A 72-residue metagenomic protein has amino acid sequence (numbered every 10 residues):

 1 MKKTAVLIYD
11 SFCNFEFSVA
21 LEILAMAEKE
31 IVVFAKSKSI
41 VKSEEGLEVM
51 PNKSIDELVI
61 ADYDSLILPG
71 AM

Functional and structural regions predicted by a protein language model:
M1-M72: Extended, subdomain-level signal for the structured scaffold at the beginning of enzyme domains
